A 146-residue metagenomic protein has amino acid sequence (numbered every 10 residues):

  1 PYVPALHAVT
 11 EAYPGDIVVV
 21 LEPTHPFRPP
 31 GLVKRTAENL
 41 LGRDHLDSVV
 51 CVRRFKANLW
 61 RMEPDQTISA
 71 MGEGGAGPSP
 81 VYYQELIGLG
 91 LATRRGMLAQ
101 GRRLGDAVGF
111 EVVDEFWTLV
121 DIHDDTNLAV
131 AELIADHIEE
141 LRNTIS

Functional and structural regions predicted by a protein language model:
P1-A8, I17, P26-W117: Conserved core of the sugar-phosphate nucleotidyltransferase
E11, E38, L133-H137: Short, well-ordered alpha-helices that flank and scaffold nucleotide-derived cofactor binding pockets
P23: Active-site lid/adjacent beta-loop-alpha segment flanking the redox-cofactor pocket in flavoenzymes
V112-V113, W117-S146: Hydrophobic helical membrane-anchoring modules
